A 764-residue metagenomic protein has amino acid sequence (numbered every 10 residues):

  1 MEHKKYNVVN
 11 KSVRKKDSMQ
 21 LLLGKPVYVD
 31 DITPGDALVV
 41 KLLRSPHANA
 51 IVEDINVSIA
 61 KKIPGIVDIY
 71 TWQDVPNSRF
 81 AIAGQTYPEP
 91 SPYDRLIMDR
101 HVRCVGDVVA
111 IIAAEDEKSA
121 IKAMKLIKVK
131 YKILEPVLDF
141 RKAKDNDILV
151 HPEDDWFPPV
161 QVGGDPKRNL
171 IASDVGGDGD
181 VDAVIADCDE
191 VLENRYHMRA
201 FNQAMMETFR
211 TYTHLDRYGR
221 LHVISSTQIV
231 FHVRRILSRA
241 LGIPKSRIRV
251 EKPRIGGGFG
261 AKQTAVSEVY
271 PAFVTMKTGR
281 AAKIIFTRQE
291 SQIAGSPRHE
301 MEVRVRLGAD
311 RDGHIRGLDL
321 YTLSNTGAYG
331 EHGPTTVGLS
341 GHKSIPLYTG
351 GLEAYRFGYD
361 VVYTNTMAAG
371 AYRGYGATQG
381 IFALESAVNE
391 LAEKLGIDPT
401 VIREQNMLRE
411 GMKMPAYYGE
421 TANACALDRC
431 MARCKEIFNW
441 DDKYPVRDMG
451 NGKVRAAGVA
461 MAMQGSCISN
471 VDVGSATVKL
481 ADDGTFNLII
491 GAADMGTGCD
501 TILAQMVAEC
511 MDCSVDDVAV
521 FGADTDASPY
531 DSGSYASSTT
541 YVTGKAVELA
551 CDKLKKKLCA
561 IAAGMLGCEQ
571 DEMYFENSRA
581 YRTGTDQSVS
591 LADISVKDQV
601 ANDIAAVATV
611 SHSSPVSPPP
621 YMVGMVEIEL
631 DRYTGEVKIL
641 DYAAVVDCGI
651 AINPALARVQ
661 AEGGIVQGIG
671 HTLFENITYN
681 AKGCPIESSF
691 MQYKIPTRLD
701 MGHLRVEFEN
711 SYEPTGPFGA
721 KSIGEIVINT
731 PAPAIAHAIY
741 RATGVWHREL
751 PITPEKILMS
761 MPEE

Functional and structural regions predicted by a protein language model:
M1-G163, V191, Q599: Flexible, low-hydrophobicity surface segments
K11, D17-L23, G84-P88, G164-T211 (+5 more regions): Glycine-rich loop/linker segments at domain edges
W72-Q73, G242-R247, M276-A282, V337-Q464 (+1 more regions): C-terminal catalytic domains of large/alpha subunits in multi-subunit enzymes
R100-H101, P244-K252, M276-T287, S291-A294: Conserved catalytic cysteine-centered active-site region of acyl-thioester-dependent Claisen-condensing enzymes
E115, R280-T326, K545-Y574: Phosphate/diphosphate-binding loops
V150-L241, M407-T485, P615, I686-D700 (+1 more regions): Helix-loop-helix junctions that connect adjacent transmembrane helices in secondary transporters/permeases, recognized
R235, G256-G279, K283-F286, C499-V507: Thiamine diphosphate
S466-S528, T543: Catalytic phosphate/nucleotide-handling subdomain of diverse soluble enzymes
